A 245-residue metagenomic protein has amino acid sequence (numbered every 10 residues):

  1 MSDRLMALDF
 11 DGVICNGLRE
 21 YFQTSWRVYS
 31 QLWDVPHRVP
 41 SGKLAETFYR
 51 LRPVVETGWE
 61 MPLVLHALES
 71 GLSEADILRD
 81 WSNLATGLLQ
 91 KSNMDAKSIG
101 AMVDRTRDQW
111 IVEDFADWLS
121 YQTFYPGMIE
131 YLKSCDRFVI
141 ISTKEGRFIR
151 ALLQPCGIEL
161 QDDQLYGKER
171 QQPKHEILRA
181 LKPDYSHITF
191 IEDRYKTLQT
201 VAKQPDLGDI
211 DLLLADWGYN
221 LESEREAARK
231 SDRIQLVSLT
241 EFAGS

Functional and structural regions predicted by a protein language model:
S2-A7: Extreme N-terminal starter segment of soluble prokaryotic enzymes
D11-P155: Alpha-helical substrate-recognition element adjacent to the catalytic core
D34, G157-L160, P205-I210: Short helix-capping segments at alpha-helix termini
R137-V139, Q164, T189, D211-L213: A structural signal for isolated positions on well-ordered beta-strands in alpha/beta enzyme cores
T143-T189, T197-K203: Substrate-recognition "cap/lid" segment bordering the active-site pocket of phosphatases
Y166-G167, D232-G244: Short acidic-hydrophobic, aromatic-tinged amphipathic segments that line or gate anion-handling sites
R170-L178, L221-A228, S245: Short, charged, surface-exposed secondary-structure boundary motifs
F190-V237: Acidic, Mg2+-coordinating phosphoryl-transfer loop and its flanking beta/alpha structural elements, shared across
